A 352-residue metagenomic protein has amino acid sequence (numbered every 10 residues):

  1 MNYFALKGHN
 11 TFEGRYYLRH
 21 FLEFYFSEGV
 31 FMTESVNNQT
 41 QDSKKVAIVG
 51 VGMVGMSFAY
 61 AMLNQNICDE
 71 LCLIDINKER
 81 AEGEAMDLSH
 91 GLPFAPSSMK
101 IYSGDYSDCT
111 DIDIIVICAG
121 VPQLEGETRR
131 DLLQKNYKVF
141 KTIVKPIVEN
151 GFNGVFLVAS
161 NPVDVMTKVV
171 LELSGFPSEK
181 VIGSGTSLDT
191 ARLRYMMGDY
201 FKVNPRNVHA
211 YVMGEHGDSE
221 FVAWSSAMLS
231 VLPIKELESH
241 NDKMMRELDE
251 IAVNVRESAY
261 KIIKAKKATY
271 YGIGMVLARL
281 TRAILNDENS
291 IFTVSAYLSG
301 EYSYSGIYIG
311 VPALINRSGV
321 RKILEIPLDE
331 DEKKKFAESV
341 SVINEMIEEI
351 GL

Functional and structural regions predicted by a protein language model:
M32-S43: A short, basic/flexible loop-to-alpha-helix module at the beginning of a structural domain
E34, I74-I112, E127, N344-L352: Conserved N-terminal Rossmann-fold NAD(P) cofactor-binding segment
V51-G52: Glycine-rich Rossmann-fold phosphate-binding loop(s) that bind the pyrophosphate of adenine dinucleotide cofactors
G55-M56: N-terminal Rossmann-fold NAD(P) dinucleotide-binding loop
P93-N153: Rossmann-like NAD(P)-binding element
R129-R194: Rossmann-like NAD(P)(H) cofactor-binding subdomain of soluble oxidoreductases
S174-K180, D189-L352: C-terminal substrate-binding/catalytic lobe of Rossmann-fold NAD(P)-dependent dehydrogenases
